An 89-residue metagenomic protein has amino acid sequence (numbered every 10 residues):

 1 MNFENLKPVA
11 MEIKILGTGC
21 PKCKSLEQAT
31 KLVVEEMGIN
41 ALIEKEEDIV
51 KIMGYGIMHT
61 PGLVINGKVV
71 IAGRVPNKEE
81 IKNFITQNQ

Functional and structural regions predicted by a protein language model:
L6-A29: Local sequence-structure signature of Cys/Sec-based thiol-disulfide redox active-site neighborhoods
A10-K14, I43, G54: Immediate flanking context of iron-sulfur cluster ligation sites
T30, V34, I85: Conserved hydrophobic residues forming the short capping helix/wall of the S-adenosyl-L-methionine
I39-I49: Thiol-based oxidoreductase modules, predominantly thioredoxin-like and allied folds used for disulfide exchange
D48-K51, E80: Short acidic active-site motifs
G56-V64: Structural micro-motif
K68-Q89: Non-catalytic, surface beta->alpha helical segment in thiol-disulfide oxidoreductase systems
